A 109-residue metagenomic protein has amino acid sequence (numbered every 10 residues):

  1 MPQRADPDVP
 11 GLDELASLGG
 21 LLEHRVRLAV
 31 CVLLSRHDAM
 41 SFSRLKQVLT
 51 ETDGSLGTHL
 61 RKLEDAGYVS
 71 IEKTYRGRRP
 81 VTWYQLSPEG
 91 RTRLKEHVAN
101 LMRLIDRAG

Functional and structural regions predicted by a protein language model:
M1-L15, V32, E89-G109: Amphipathic alpha-helical dimerization/coiled-coil segments that flank or bridge DNA-binding/regulatory modules
P7, S55-G57: Short amphipathic alpha-helical "recognition" segments used for binding
D13-S55, R76-G77, V81-Q85: N-terminal helix-turn-helix DNA-binding core of bacterial DNA-binding proteins
L60-R61: Short, hydrophobic-biased segments on the C-terminal half of alpha helices that form "recognition helices"
G67: Glycine-centered, phosphate/nucleic-acid-interacting loop/turn motifs that mediate DNA/RNA or nucleotide
I71: Short beta-strand "wing" residues that participate in macromolecule-binding interfaces
